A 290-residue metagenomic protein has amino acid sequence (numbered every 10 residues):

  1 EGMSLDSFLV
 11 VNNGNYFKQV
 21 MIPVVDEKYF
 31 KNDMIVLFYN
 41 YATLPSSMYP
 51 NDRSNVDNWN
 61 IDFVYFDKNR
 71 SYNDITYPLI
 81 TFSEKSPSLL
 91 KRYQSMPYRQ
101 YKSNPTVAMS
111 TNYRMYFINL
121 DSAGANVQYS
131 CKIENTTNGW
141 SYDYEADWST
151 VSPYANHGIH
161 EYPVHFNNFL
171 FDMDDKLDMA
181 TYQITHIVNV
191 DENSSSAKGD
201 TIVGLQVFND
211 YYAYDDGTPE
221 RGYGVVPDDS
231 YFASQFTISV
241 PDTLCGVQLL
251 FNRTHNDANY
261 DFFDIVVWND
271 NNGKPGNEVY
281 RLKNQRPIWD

Functional and structural regions predicted by a protein language model:
E1, C131-N135, I265-N269: Conserved aromatic beta-strand anchor motif in extracellular beta-sandwich/beta-rich domains
E1-Y116, D121-V127: Beta-sandwich/jellyroll recognition modules and their flexible linkers
L9-N15, D257-D290: Aromatic- and Gly/Pro-enriched, solvent-exposed loop/edge beta-strand patches characteristic of beta-rich domains
K18-I22, H160-Y162, F232-S234: Short strand-edge motifs at loop-to-beta-strand transitions and within beta-strands of extracellular beta-rich domains
F30-N40, D175-I187, V247, D290: Short, well-structured beta-strand segments enriched in hydrophobic/aromatic residues within extracellular or lumenal
N58-W59, G124-Y129, N256-I265: Short coil-to-beta strand junction motifs in C2/discoidin
R70-V207: Activation corresponds to long, low-complexity, non-globular regions
T185-G273: Beta-sheet-rich sandwich/jelly-roll-like modules and their strand-loop junctions
